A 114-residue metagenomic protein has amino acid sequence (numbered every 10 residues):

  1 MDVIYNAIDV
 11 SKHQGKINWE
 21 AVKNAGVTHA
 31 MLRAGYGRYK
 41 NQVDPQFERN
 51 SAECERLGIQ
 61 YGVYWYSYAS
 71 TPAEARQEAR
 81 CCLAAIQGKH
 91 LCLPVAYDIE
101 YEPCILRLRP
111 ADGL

Functional and structural regions predicted by a protein language model:
D2-L114: Substrate-binding cleft of extracellular glycoside hydrolase catalytic domains
